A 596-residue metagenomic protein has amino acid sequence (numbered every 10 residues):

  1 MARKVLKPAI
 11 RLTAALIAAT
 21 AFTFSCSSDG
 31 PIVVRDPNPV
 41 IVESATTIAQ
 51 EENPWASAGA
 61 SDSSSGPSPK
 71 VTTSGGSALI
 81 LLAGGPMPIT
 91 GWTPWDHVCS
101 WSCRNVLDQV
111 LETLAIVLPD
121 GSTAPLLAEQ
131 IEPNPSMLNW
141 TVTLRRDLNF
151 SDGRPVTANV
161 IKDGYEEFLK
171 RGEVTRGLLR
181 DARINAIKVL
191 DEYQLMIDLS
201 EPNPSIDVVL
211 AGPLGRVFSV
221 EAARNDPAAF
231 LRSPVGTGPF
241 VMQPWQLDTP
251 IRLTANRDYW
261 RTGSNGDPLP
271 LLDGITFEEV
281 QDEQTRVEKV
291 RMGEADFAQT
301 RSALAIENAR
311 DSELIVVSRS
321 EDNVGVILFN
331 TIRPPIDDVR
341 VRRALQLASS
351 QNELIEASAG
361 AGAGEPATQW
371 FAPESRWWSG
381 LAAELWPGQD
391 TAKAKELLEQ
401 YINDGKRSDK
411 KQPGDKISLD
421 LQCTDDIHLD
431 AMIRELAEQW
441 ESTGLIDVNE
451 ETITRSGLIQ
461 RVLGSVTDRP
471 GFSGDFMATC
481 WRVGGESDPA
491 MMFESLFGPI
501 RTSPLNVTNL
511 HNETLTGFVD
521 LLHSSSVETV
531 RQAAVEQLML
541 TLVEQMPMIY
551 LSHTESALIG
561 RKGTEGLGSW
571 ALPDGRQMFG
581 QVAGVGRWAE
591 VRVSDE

Functional and structural regions predicted by a protein language model:
L79-P135, E166, V235: N-terminal lobe/hinge region of extracytoplasmic solute-binding protein
S122, A211-P270, G274-T276, Q284 (+3 more regions): Gly/Pro-rich hinge or "lid" segments in bacterial periplasmic/extracellular proteins
E129-V174, L190, M196-D198, P335-D337: Aromatic- and charge-enriched surface segment that lines or borders ligand/interaction sites
T143, G177-E221, P239-Q246: Surface-exposed binding/hinge segments that line and control ligand-binding clefts or catalytic entry sites
G177, A186-K188, Q243-T254, E278-R333 (+2 more regions): Extracellular/periplasmic solute-recognition and catalytic clefts
F240, E365-D404, C423-A431: Structural transition elements
Q246, P250, S349-S379, I427-E438 (+1 more regions): Detector for C-terminal structural segments
I402-R482: Ligand/substrate-recognition segments at binding pockets and active sites
